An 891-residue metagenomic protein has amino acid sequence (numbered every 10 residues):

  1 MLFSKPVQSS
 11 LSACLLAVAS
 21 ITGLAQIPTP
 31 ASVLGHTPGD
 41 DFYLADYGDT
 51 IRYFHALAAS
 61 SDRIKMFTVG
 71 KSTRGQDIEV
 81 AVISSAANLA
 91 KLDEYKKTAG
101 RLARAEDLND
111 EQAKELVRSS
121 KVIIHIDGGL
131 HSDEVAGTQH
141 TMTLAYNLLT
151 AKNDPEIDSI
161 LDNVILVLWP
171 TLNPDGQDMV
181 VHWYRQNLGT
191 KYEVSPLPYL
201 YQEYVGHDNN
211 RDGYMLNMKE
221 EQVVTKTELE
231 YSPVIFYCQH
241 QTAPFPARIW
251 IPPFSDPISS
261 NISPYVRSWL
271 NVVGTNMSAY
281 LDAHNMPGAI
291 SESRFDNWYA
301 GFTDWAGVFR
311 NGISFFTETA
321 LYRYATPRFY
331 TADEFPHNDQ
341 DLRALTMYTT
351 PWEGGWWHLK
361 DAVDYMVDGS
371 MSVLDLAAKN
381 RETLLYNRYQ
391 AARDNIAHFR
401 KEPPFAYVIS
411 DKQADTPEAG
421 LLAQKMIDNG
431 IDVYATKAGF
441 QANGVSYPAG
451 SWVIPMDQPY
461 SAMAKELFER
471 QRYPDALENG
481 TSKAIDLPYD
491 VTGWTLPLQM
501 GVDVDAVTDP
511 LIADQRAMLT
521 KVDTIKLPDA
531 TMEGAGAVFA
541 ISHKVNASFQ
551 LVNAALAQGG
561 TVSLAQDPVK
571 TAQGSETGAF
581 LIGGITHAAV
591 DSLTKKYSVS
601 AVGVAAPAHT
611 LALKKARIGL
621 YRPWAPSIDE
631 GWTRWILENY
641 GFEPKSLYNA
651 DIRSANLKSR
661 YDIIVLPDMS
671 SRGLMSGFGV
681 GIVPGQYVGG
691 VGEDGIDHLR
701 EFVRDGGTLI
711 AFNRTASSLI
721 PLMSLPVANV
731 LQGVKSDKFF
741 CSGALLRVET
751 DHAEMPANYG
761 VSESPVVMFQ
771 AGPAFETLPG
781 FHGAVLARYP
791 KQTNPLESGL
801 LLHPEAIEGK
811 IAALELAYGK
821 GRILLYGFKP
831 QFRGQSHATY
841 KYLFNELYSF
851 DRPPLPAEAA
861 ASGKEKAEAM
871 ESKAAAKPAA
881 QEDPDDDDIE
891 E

Functional and structural regions predicted by a protein language model:
M1-C14: Bacterial N-terminal signal peptides that target proteins for export
S12-A13, G23, R211: Cleavable N-terminal signal peptides
Q26-V135, Q139-V164, R211, N217 (+6 more regions): Intrinsic-disorder/low-complexity accessory segments
A145-L148, N163-R185: Carboxylate/His-rich catalytic cores and anion/metal-binding grooves
T171-N173, Y184, Q239-P246, T715-A716: Short, solvent-exposed turn/loop segments enriched in Gly/Ser/Thr/Pro and often Arg
Q177-Q202, G206, Q222, K226: Active-site-proximal cap/loop segments of hydrolase catalytic domains
E228-T242: Proline-aspartate-enriched helix->loop->beta-strand connector
